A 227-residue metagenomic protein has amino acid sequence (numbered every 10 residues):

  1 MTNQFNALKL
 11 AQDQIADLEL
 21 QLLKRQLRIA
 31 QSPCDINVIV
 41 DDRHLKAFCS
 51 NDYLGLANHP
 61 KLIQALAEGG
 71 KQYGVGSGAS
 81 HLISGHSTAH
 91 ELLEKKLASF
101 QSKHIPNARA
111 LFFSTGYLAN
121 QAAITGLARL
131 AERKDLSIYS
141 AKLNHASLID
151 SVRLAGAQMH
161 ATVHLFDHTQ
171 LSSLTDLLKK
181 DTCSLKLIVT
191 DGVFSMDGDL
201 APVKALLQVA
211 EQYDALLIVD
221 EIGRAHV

Functional and structural regions predicted by a protein language model:
Q12, D17-V75, A215: N-terminal "arm"/small-domain region of PLP-dependent enzymes with the aminotransferase-like
A47-C49, V75-S80, L165, K186-D191: Short beta-strands and strand-loop turn motifs
Q64-F113: Conserved N-terminal alpha-helix of the aminotransferase class I/II PLP-enzyme fold
G126-A146: Conserved PLP-anchoring active-site segment centered on the Schiff-base-forming lysine
S147-G156: Active-site-proximal loop->helix
A161-V219: Active-site phosphate-binding strand-loop segment of PLP-dependent enzymes
A225-V227: Conserved small/polar residues in nucleotide/adenosyl-binding loops
